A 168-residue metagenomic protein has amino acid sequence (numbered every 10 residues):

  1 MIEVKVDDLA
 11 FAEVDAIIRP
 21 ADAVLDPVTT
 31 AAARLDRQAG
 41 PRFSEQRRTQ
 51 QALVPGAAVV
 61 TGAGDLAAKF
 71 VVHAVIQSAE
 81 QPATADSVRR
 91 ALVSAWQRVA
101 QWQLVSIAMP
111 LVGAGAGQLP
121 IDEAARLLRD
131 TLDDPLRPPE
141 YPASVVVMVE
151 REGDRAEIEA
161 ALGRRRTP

Functional and structural regions predicted by a protein language model:
M1-W102: Glycine-/small-residue-enriched capping loops at alpha/beta junctions
S78-P168: Phosphate/ribose-phosphate-bearing ligand recognition and processing surfaces, centered on ADP-ribose/NAD(+/P+) systems
